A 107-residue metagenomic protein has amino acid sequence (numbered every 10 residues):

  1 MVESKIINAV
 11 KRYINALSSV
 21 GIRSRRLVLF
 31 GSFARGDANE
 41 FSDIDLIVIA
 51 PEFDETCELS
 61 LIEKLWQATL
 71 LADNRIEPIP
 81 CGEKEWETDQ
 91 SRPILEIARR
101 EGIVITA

Functional and structural regions predicted by a protein language model:
M1-R25, R35-E40, P51-A107: Catalytic core of pol beta-like nucleotidyltransferases
S32: P-loop (Walker A) phosphate-binding loop of NTP-binding proteins
D45-V48: Short beta-strand->loop micro-motif that forms the acidic, two-metal-ion catalytic signature in nucleotide-processing
